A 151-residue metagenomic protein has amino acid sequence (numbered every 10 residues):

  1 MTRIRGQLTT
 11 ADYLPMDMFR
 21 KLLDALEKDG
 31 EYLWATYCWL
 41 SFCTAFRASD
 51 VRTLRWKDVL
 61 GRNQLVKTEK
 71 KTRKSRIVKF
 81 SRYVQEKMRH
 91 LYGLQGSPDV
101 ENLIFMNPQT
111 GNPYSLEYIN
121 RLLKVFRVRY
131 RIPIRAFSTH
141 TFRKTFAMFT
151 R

Functional and structural regions predicted by a protein language model:
M1, L33-L40, W56, F80 (+1 more regions): Non-catalytic DNA-binding core/recognition domains of DNA-processing enzymes
M1-I4, R62, P98-I104: Short, charged hinge/linker segments at domain and secondary-structure junctions
T2, D12-T44: Basic, Lys/Arg- and aromatic-enriched nucleic-acid-binding interface segment
L8, K70-R89, E101-K124: C-terminal catalytic core of Y-nucleophile DNA break-rejoin enzymes
L26-E31, N120-R151: Short, basic (Lys/Arg/His-rich) helix/loop patches that form interaction surfaces in the mid-to-C-terminal regions
T44, A48, T53-E86: Conserved tyrosine-mediated DNA breakage-rejoining catalytic core shared by Y-recombinases
